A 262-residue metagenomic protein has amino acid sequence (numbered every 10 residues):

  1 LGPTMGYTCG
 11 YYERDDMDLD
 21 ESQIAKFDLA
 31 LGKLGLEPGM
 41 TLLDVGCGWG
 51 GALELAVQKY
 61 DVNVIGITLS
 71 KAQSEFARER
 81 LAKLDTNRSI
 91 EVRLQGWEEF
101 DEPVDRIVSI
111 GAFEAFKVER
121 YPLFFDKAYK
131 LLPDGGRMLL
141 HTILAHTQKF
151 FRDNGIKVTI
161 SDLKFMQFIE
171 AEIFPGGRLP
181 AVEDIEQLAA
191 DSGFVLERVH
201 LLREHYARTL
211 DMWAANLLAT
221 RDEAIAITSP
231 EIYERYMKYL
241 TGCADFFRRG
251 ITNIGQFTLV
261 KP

Functional and structural regions predicted by a protein language model:
L1-K33: Conserved Class I S-adenosyl-L-methionine-dependent methyltransferase catalytic core
A30, I107-G111: Hydrophobic beta-strand segment of the Class I
G39-G46: Conserved class I S-adenosyl-L-methionine
W49-Y60: Conserved SAM-binding loop of SAM-dependent methyltransferases across substrates and taxa, primarily the Class I
A77-R78: Conserved SAM-binding loop
E98-I107: A short acidic, Gly/Pro-enriched loop at the edge of an enzyme's catalytic core that lines a small-molecule cofactor
P122-R137: A short glycine-rich, Lys/Arg-flanked "PGG" loop and its adjoining helix->strand segment in the class I
L144-Q256, V260-P262: Substrate-binding/catalytic lobe of Class I Rossmann-like enzymes that use SAM or dcSAM, i.e., the mid-to-C-terminal
